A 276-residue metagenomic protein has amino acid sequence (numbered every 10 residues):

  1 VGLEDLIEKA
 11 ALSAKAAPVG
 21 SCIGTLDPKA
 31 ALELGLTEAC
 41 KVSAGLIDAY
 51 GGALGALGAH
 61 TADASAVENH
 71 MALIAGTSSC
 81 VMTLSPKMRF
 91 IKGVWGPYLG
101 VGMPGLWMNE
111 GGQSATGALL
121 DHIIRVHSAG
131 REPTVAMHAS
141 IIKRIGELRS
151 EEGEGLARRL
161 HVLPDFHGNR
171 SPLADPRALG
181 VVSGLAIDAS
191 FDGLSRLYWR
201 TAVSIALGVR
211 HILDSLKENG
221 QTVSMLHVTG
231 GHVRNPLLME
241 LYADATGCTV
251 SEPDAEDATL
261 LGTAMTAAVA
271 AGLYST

Functional and structural regions predicted by a protein language model:
V1-P104, E132, L237, Y242: ATP-dependent carbohydrate kinase catalytic cores
V1-S13, A66-V67, P86-S171: A short helix-loop
A14-A16, T37-V42, M103-E110, D192 (+2 more regions): A short glycine/serine-rich beta->alpha loop
V19, S43-G45, I74-G76, M82-L84 (+7 more regions): Generic beta-strand/beta-sheet core signal
C22-I23, L57-T61, S78-C80, P86-R89 (+8 more regions): Short, glycine-/Ser/Thr-/acidic-enriched flexible segments
K29-E33, A53-A59, H122-V126, G130 (+5 more regions): Generic, well-ordered alpha-helical scaffold segments in large soluble proteins
I47, G51-G58, N109, Q113-I124 (+5 more regions): Glycine-rich phosphate-binding/hydrolytic loop that grips phosphoryl groups
R149-L261: Activation-segment/catalytic-loop signature of the eukaryotic protein kinase fold
